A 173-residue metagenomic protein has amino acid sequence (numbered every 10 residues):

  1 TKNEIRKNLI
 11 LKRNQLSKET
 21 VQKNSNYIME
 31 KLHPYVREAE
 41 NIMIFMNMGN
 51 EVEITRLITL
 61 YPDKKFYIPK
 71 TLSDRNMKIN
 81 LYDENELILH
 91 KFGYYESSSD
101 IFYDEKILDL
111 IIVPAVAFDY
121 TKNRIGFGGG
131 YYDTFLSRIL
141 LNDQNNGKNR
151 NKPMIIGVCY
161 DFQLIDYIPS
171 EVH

Functional and structural regions predicted by a protein language model:
T1-I107: N-terminal active-site beta-alpha-beta segment that forms phosphate/nucleotide-binding and substrate-recognition loops
L11, D63, S98-I101, K106-I111 (+2 more regions): Surface-exposed, charge/polar-rich loops and edge strands
I44, V113-P114: Redox-cofactor binding/interface segments in oxidoreductases and associated redox assembly factors
E51, D119-Y120: Short glycine-rich, flexible loops that bind phosphorylated cofactors or substrates
Y94, A115-V116: Long, contiguous hydrophobic alpha-helical segments, chiefly transmembrane helices and signal peptides
G128: Short polar/charged helix/loop
